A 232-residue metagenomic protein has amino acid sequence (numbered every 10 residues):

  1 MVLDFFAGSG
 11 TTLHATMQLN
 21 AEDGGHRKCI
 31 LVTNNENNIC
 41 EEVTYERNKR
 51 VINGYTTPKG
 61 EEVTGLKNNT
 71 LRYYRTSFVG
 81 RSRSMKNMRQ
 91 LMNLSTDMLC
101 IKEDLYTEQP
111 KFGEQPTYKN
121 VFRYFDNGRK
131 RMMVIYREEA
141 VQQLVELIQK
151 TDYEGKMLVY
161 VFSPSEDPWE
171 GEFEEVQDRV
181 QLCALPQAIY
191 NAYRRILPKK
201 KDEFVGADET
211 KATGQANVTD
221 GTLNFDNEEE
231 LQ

Functional and structural regions predicted by a protein language model:
M1, L19-Q232: Accessory, often C-terminal, charged low-complexity segments
M1-L19: A phosphate-binding catalytic loop at a beta-strand-loop-alpha-helix junction that coordinates phosphoryl groups
